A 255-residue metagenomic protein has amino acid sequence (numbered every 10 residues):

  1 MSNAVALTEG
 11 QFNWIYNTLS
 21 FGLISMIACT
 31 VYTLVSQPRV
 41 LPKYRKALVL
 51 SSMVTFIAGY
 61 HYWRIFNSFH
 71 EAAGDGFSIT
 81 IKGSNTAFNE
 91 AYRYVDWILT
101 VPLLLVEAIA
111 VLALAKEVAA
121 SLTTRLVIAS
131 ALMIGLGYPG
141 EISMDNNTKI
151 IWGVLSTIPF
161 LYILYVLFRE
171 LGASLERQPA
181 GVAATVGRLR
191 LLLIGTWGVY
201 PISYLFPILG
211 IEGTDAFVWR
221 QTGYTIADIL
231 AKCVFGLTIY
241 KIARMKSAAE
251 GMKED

Functional and structural regions predicted by a protein language model:
S2-M26: Hydrophobic transmembrane alpha-helical segments in integral membrane proteins
E9-N13, I81-I98, R220-I226: Short aromatic-rich membrane-water interface segments that cap or initiate transmembrane helices in multi-pass membrane
S25, A47-S68, G198-P207: Hydrophobic alpha-helical transmembrane segments of multi-pass membrane proteins
A28-Y32, E107, L136, P159-A180 (+1 more regions): Alpha-helical transmembrane segments in multipass membrane proteins, preferentially the mid-helix core
T30-L34, R93-L126, I134-I142, E170: Internal transmembrane alpha-helix with an interfacial aromatic "cap," most often the third helix
G59-Y92, E141-M144: Helix-loop junctions on the outward
A120-R125, I150, L171-G195, F217: Membrane-helix boundary/juxtamembrane motif in polytopic membrane proteins
V166-R169, R188-D255: C-terminal transmembrane-bundle signature of multipass membrane proteins, characterized by strong activation on
